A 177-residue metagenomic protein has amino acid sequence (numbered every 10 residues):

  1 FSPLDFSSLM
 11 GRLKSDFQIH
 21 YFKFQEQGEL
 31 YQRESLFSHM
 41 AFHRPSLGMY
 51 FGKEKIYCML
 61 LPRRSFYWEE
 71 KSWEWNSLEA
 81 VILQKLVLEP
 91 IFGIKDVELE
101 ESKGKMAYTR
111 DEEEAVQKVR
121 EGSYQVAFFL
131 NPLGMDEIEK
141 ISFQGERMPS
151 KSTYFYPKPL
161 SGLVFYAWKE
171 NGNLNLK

Functional and structural regions predicted by a protein language model:
F1-K177: Surface-exposed, charge/polar-rich loops and edge strands
